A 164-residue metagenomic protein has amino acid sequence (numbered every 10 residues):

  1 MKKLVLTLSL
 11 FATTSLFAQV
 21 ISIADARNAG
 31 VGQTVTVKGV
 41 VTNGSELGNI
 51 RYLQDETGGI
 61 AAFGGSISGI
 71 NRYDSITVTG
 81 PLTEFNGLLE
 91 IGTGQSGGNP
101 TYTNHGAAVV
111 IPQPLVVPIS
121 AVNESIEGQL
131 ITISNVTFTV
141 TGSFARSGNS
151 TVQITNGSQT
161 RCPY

Functional and structural regions predicted by a protein language model:
M1-I21: Bacterial Sec-dependent N-terminal signal peptides
Q19-Y164: Extended non-catalytic accessory segments flanking core domains
